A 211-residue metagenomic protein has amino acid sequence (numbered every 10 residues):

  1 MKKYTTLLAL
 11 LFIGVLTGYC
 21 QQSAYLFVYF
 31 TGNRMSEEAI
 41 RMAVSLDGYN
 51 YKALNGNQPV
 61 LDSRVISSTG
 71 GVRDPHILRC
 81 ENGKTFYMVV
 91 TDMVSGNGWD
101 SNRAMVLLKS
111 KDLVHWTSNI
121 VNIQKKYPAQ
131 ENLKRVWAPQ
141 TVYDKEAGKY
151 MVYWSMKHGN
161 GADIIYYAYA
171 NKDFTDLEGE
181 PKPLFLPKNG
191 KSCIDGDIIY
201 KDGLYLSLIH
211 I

Functional and structural regions predicted by a protein language model:
Y4-G14: Sec-dependent N-terminal signal peptides
G18-C20: Boundary at the C-terminal end of the N-terminal hydrophobic targeting segment
Q22-M35, G48-E81, S95-N97, V114-K145 (+1 more regions): Surface loop/turn signatures of beta-propeller and other carbohydrate-active proteins
T31, D92-V94, M156-H158: Residue-level signature of beta-propeller blades and closely related beta-rich strand-turn architectures in secreted
R34-E38, N97-R103, H158-D163: Short, solvent-exposed loop/turn segments at conserved positions within beta-propeller repeat blades
M42-S45, A104-D112, Y166-N171: Beta-propeller blade signature
K84, G148-Y150, G203-Y205: Short coil/turn segments that connect the beta-strands within blades of beta-propeller domains
I209-I211: Conserved small/polar residues in nucleotide/adenosyl-binding loops
